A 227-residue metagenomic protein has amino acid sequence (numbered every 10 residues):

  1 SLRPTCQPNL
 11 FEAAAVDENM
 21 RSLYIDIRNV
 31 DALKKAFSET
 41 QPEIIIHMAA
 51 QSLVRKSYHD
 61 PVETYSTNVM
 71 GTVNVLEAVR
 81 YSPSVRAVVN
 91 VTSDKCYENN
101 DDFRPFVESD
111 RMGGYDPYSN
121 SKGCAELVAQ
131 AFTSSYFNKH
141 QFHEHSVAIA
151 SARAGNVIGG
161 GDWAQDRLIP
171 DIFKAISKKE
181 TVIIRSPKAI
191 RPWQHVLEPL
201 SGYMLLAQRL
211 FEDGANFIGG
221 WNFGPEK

Functional and structural regions predicted by a protein language model:
S1-A154: N-terminal Rossmann-like NAD(P)+-binding domain of SDR-like oxidoreductases, especially those catalyzing
E18, I218-W221: Positions in alpha-helical segments
V85-R86, A215-I218: Short secondary-structure junction motifs
N100-P105, S109, P117, E126-G214 (+2 more regions): NAD(P)-dependent short-chain dehydrogenase/reductase
